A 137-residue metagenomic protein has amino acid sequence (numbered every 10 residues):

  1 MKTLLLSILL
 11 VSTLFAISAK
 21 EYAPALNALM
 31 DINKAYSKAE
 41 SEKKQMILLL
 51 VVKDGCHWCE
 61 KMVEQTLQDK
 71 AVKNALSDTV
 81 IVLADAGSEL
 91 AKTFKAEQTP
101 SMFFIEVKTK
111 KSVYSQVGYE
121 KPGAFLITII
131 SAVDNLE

Functional and structural regions predicted by a protein language model:
L4-T13: Sec-dependent N-terminal signal peptides
I17-K43, S131-E137: N-terminal leader/targeting and pre-domain segments
L26-L29, V51-V52, V72-E89: Thiol-based oxidoreductase modules, predominantly thioredoxin-like and allied folds used for disulfide exchange
K44-D54: Short active-site neighborhood of thiol/selenol oxidoreductases, capturing the structured segment around
C56-E60, M102: The canonical Cys-X-X-Cys-His
C59-A75: Typically the conserved alpha-helix immediately C-terminal to a functionally engaged Cys/Sec in thioredoxin-like
F94-I105: Structural micro-motif
F103-E137: Non-catalytic, surface beta->alpha helical segment in thiol-disulfide oxidoreductase systems
